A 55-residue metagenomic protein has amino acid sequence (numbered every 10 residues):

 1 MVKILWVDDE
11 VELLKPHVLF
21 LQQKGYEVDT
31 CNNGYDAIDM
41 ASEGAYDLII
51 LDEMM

Functional and structural regions predicted by a protein language model:
M1-K3: Non-catalytic signal-transmission and effector/linker regions of two-component phosphorelay proteins
K15-Q23: Charged docking surfaces used in two-component/phosphorelay signaling
G25-V28: A generic structural motif
T30-D39: Helix N-cap/capping motif at the beta->alpha junctions
A45-I50: Active-site beta3 strand of CheY-like receiver
